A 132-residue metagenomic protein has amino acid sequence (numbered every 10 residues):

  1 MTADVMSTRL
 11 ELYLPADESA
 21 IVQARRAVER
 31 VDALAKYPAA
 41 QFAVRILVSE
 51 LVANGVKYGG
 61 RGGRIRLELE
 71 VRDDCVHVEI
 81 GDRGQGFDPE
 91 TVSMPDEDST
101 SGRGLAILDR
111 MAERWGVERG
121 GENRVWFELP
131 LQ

Functional and structural regions predicted by a protein language model:
M1-E11, G55-Q132: Conserved beta-strand-loop-beta-strand hairpin that lines the nucleotide-binding pocket of ATP/GTP-utilizing enzymes
V5-R26, R30: Short beta-to-alpha transition helix within the HATPase_c
A16, D32-A39, G59-G60, R119: Short coil/turn residues that cap or connect secondary-structure elements
A20, A24, V48-G55, G59 (+1 more regions): Small-side-chain structural scaffolding
V22-E50: Conserved short strand/loop->alpha-helix "switch" segment adjacent to the catalytic nucleotide/phosphoryl-transfer site
